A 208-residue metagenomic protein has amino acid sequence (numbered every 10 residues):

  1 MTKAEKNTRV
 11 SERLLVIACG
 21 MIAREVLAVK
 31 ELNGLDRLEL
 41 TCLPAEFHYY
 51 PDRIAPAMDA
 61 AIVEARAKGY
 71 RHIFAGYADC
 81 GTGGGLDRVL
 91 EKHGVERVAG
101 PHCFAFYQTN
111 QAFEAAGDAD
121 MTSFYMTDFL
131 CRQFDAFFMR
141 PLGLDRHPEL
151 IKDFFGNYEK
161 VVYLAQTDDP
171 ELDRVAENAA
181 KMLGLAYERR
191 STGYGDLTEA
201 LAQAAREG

Functional and structural regions predicted by a protein language model:
T2-G34: N-terminal basic/disordered segments at the start of proteins
V16-R24, F47-H48, F74-L86, F104-F106 (+3 more regions): Gly/Ser/Thr-rich loops at beta-strand to alpha-helix junctions that form or flank small-molecule/cofactor-binding
D36-I54, R189-G193: A short beta-strand-loop structural module common to alpha/beta enzyme folds
P51-E64: Glycine-rich, highly charged phosphate/nucleotide-binding loops
G84-F137: Long, charge-dense
D118-L172: A conserved mid-domain beta-alpha-beta active-site/ligand-binding segment of alpha/beta enzyme cores
A165-G208: C-terminal, charge/polar-rich interaction regions
